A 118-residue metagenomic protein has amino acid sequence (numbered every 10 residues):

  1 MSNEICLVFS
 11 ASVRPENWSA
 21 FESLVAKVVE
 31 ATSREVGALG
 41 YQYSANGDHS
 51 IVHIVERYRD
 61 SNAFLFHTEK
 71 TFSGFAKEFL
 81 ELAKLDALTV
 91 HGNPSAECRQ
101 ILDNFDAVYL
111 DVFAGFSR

Functional and structural regions predicted by a protein language model:
M1-V52, R59-E69, E81-R118: Short S/T/G/P-rich N-terminal loop/turn motif that feeds into the first structured element of a domain
